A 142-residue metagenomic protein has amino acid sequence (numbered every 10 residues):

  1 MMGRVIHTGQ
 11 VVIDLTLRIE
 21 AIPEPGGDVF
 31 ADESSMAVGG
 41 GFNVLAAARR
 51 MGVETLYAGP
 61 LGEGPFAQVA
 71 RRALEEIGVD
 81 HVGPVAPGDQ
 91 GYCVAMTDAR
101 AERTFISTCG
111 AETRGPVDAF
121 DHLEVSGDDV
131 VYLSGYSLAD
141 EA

Functional and structural regions predicted by a protein language model:
M1-P60, Q68-R72, C93: Glycine-rich phosphate/adenosyl-contacting loop at the front of the ribokinase-like
M1-V11, R71-V85, D98-A142: Ribokinase/PfkB-type carbohydrate-kinase core domain
I22-P25, P65, P87, A111 (+1 more regions): Flexible domain-boundary/linker segments
S34, A58-E63, G78-G91: Beta-strand->loop->alpha-helix junctions that form or flank phosphate-binding loops in nucleotide-handling enzymes
V53-E63, A111, A139-A142: A broadly tuned preference for mixed-charge, low-complexity surface segments
A67, G91, D140-A142: Short, well-ordered alpha-helical microsegments
